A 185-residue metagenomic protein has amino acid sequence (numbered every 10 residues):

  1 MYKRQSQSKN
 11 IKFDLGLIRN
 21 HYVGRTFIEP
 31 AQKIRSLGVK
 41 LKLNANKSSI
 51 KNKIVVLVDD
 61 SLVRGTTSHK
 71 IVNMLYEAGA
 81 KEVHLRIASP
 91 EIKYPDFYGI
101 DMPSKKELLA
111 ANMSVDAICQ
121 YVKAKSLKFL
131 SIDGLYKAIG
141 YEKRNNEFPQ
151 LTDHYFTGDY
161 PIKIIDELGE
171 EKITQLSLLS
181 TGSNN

Functional and structural regions predicted by a protein language model:
M1-N185: PRPP-associated nucleotide enzymes
